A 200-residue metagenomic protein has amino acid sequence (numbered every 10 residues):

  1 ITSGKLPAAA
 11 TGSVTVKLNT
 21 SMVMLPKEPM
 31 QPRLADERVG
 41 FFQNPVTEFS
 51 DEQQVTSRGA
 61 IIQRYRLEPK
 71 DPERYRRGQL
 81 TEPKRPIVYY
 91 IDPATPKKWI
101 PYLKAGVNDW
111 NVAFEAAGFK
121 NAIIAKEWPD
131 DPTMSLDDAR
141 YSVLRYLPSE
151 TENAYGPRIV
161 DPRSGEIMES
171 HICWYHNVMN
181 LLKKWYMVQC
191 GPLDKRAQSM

Functional and structural regions predicted by a protein language model:
I1-T95, A113, A117, W128-M200: Auxiliary tRNA-acceptor-end handling modules of aminoacyl-tRNA synthetases
A94-A122: Zn2+-dependent metallopeptidase catalytic core
I123-E127: A short glycine-rich, hydrophobically flanked beta-strand micro-motif that places a catalytic Asp/Glu for divalent metal
